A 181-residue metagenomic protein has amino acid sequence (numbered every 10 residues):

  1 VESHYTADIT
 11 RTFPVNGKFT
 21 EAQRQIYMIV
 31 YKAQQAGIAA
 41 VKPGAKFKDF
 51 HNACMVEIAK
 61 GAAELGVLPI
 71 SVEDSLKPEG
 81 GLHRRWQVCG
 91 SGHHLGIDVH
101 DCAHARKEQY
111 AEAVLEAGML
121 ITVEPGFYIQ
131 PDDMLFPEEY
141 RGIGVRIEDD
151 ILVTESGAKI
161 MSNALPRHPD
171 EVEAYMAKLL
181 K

Functional and structural regions predicted by a protein language model:
V1-K181: Active-site neighborhoods and metal-handling regions in enzymes and metal-associated proteins
